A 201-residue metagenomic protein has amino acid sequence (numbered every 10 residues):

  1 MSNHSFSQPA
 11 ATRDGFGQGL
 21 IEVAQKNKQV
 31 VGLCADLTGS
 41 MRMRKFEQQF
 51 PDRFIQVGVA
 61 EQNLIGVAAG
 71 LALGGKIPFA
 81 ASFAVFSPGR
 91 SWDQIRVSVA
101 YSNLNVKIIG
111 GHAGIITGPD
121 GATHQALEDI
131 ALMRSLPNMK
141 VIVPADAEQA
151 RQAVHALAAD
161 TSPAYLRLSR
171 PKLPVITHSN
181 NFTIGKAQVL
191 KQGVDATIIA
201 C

Functional and structural regions predicted by a protein language model:
M1-R167, K172-L173, N181-K186: Thiamine diphosphate
N27-K28, K191-A196: A short, charged/proline- and glycine-enriched loop that marks the coil->beta-strand transition at the N-terminal
I198-C201: Glycine-rich phosphate/diphosphate-binding loop of Rossmann-like nucleotide-binding domains
